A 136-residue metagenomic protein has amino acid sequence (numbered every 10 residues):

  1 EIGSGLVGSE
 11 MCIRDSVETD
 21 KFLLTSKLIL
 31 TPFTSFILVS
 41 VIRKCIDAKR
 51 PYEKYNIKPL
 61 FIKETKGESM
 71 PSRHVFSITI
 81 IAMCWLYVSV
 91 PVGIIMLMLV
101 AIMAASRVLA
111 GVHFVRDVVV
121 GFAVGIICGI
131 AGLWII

Functional and structural regions predicted by a protein language model:
E1-G8, C12-I13: Single conserved hydrophobic/aromatic residue that forms the stacking wall/gate of nucleotide- or nucleobase-binding
S4, L30, G121-A123: Hydrophobic H-region at the start of alpha-helical membrane spans
R14-L38: Interfacial segments of alpha-helical transmembrane regions
T19, K44-Y52, G111-R116: Transmembrane helix-loop junctions in multipass membrane proteins, especially transporters and channels
P32-R50: Transmembrane alpha-helix/helix-exit interface in multi-pass inner-membrane proteins
N56-I136: Membrane-embedded catalytic cores of phosphoryl/pyrophosphoryl-handling enzymes
